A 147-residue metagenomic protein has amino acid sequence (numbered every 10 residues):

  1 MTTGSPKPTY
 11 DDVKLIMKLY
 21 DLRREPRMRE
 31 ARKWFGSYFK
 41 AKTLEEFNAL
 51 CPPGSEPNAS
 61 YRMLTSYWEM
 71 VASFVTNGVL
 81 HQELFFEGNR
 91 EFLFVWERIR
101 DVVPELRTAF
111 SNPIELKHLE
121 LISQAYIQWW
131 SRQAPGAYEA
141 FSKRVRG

Functional and structural regions predicted by a protein language model:
M1-G147: Acidic, Ser/Pro/Thr-rich low-complexity regulatory regions and the short amphipathic helical interaction modules they
